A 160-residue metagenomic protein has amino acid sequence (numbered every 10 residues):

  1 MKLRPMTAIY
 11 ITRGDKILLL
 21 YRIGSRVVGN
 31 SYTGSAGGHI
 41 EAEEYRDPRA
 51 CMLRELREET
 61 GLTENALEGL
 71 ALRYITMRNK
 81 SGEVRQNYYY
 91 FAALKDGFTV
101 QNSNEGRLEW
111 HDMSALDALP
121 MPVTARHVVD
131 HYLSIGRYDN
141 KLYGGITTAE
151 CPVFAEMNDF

Functional and structural regions predicted by a protein language model:
M1-A8, G14: Acidic, metal-coordinating catalytic segment for phosphate/diphosphate chemistry, firing primarily on the Nudix
Y10, K16-L18, A71, N87-A92: Ordered hydrophobic segments in well-structured contexts
Y10-I11, M77: Hydrophobic beta-strand positions
T12-I17, S25-R26, L94-F98: Short, charged/polar surface micro-motifs in flexible loops or helix N-caps
K16-R57, T147, P152-F160: Conserved Nudix-box catalytic region and its N-terminal flanking loop in Nudix hydrolases and closely related
H39-A66, I75-A125, M157-D159: Unchanged
V129: A residue-level signal for conserved active-site and pocket-lining positions in enzyme catalytic cores
Y132, R137-E156: Short, active-site-adjacent segments that bind or coordinate small-molecule cofactors and metal centers
